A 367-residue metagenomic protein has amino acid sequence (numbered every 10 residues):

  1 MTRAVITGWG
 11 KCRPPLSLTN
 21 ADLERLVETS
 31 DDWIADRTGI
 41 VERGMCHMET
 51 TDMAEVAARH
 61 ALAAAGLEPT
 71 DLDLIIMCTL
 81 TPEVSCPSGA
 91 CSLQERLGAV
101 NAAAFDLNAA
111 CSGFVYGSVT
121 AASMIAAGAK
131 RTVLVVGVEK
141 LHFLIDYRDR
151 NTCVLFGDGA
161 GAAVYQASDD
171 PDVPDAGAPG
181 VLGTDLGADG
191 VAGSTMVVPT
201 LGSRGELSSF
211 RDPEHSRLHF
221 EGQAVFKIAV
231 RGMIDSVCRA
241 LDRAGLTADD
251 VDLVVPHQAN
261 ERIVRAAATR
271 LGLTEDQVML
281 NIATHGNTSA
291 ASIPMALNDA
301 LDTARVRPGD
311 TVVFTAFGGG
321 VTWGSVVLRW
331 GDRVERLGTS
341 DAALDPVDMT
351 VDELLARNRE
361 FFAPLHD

Functional and structural regions predicted by a protein language model:
M1-H47, D149-K227, R231, D235 (+1 more regions): Condensing-enzyme catalytic core mediating Claisen C-C bond formation in acyl metabolism
I6, C46-A109, V115, A248-V264: Conserved beta-ketoacyl condensing-enzyme motif
T7, C78, N108, V133-E139 (+3 more regions): Short beta-strand segments
R25-W33, S85-G98, V135-L141, S203-R211 (+1 more regions): Acidic-glycine-rich active-site phosphate/pyrophosphate-binding loop
G39-V41, L72-I76, E95-N108, L144-R148 (+1 more regions): Glycine/charged-rich beta-loop-alpha catalytic/anionic-binding loops adjacent to active sites
E55-A58, T81-P82, V100, A109-A126 (+4 more regions): Claisen-condensing/thiolase-fold acyl-transfer catalytic domains that form or cleave C-C bonds in fatty acid
A126-A160: Flexible, glycine-rich active-site loops centered on histidine and acidic residues that chelate a metal or position
